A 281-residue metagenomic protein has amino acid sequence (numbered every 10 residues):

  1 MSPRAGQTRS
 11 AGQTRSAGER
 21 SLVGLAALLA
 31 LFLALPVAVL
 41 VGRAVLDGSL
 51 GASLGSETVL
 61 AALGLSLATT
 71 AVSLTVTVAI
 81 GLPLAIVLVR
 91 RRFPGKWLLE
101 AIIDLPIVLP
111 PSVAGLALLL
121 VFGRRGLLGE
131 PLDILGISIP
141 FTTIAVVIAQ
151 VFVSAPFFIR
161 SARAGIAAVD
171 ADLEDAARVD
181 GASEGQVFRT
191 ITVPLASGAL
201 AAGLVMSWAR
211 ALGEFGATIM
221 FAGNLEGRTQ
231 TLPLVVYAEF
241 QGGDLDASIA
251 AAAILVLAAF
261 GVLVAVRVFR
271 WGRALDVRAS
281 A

Functional and structural regions predicted by a protein language model:
M1-A17: Short, Lys/Arg-rich, polar N-terminal cytosolic tail immediately upstream of the first transmembrane signal-anchor
R4, T8, R267-R278: Membrane-interface capping segments at transmembrane-helix boundaries
S16-G48, E57-A167, I191, L195-G216 (+3 more regions): Membrane-water interface segments at the C-terminal ends of transmembrane alpha-helices in multi-pass inner-membrane
P94, D172, A182-E184: Short coil/turn motifs that cap or connect alpha-helices
L120, A217-G243: Glycine-rich helix-loop "coupling/hinge" segments at transmembrane-helix boundaries in multipass transporters
A177: The alpha-helix within a helix-turn-helix
D180-A182, P194: Glycine/proline-centered hinge or cleavage motifs at structural transition points of membrane proteins
